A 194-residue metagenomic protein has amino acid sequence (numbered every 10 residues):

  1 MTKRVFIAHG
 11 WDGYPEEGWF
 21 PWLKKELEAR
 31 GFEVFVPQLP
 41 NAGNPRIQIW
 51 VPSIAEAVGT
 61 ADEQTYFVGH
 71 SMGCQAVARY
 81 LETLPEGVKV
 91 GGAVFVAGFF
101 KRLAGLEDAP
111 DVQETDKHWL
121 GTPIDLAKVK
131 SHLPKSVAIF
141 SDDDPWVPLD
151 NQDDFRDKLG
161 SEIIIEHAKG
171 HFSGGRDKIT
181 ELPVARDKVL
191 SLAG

Functional and structural regions predicted by a protein language model:
T2-E63: Active-site catalytic motif of lipid deacylating hydrolases and related acyltransferases
G10, L39-A42, A93-L103: Active-site nucleophile loop of the alpha/beta-hydrolase fold
G31-F35, D157-G174: Catalytic histidine neighborhood in serine/cysteine hydrolases with alpha/beta-hydrolase-type architecture
P45, K169-L182: Catalytic histidine-centered segment of alpha/beta-hydrolase-like enzymes
F67-V77: Gly/Ala-rich beta-loop-alpha elbow adjacent to hydrolase catalytic centers
H132-L133, V137-F140, D144: Short beta-strand/loop motif that positions the catalytic acidic residue of the alpha/beta-hydrolase fold
P145-N151: Conserved alpha/beta-hydrolase "acid-adjacent" motif
D177-G194: Catalytic active-site module of serine/aspartate enzymes centered on a nucleophile-bearing elbow/loop
